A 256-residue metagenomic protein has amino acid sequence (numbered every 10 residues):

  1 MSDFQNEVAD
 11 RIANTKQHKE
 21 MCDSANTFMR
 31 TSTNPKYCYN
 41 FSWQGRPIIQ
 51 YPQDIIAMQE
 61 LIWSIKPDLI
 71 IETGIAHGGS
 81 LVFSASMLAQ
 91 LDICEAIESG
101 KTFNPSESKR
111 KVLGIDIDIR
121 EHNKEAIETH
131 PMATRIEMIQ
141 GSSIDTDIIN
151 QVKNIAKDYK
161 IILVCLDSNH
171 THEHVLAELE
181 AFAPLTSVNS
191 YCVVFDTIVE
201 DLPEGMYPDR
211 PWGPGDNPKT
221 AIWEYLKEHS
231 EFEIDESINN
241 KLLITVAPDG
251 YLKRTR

Functional and structural regions predicted by a protein language model:
M1-A25: N-terminal auxiliary segments of SAM/dcSAM-dependent transferases
E7, R11, F28-T31, I155 (+1 more regions): Residues that form generic nucleotide/phosphate-binding pockets
N14-H18, N34, Y51, T129-H130 (+2 more regions): Polar helix-capping/helix-linker motif
E20-T33, D118-N123: Short, compositionally biased "basic patch" segments
A25-Q50: Class I SAM-dependent transferase core
Q44-R46, I55-R256: S-adenosylmethionine/decaboxylated-SAM
